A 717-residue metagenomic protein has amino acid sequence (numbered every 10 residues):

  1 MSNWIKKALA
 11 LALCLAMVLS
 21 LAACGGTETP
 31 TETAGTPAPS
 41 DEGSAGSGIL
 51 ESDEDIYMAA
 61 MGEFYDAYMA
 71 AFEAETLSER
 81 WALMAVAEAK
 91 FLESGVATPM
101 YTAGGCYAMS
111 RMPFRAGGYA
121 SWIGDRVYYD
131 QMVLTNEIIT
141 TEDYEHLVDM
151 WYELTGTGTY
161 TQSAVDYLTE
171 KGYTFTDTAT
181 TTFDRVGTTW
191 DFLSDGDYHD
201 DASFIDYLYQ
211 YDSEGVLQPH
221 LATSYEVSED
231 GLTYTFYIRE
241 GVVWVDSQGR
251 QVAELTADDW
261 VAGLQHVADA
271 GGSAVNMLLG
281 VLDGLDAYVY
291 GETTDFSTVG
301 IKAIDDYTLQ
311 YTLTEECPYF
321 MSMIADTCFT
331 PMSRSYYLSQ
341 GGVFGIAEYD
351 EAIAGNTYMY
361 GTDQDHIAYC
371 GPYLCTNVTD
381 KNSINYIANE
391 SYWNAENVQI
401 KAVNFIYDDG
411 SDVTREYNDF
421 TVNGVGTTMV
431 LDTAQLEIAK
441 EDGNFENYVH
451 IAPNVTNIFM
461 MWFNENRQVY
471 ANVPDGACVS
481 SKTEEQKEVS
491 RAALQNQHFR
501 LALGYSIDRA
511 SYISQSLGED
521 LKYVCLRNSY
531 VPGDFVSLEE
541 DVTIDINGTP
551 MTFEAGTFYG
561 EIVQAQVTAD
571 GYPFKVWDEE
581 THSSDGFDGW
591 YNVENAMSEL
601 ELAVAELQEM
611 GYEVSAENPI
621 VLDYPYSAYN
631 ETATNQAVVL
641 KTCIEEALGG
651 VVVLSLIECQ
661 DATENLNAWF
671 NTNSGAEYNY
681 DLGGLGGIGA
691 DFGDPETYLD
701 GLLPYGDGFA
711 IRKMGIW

Functional and structural regions predicted by a protein language model:
N3-A8, A12, S20, C24-G25 (+9 more regions): Extracytoplasmic/periplasmic ligand-capture domains
V96-A97, Y198: Cytosol-facing boundaries of transmembrane alpha helices in integral membrane proteins
G105-R111, S339-V343, Q515-T543: Mature extracytoplasmic/periplasmic domains
S110-T169, Y337-N356: A C-terminal, polar beta->alpha supersecondary segment
R111-W122, G215-D246, N276-V343: Surface-exposed ligand-recognition segments of extracellular binding domains, strongest in the long/variable loop
T178-E229, A368: N-terminal lobe/hinge region of extracytoplasmic solute-binding protein
S194-D195, A202, Q210-V216, F296-S297 (+4 more regions): Gly/Pro-rich hinge or "lid" segments in bacterial periplasmic/extracellular proteins
